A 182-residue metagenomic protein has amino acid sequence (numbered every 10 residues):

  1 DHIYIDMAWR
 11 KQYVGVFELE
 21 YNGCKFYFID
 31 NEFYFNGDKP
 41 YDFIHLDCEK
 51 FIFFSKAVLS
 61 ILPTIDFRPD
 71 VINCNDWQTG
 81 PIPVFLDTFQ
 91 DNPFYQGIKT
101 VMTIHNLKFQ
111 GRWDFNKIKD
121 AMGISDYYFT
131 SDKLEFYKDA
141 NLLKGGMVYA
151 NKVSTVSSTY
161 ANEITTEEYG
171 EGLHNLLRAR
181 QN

Functional and structural regions predicted by a protein language model:
D1-N182: Catalytic cores of nucleotide-sugar-dependent glycosyltransferases that transfer UDP/GDP/TDP-activated
